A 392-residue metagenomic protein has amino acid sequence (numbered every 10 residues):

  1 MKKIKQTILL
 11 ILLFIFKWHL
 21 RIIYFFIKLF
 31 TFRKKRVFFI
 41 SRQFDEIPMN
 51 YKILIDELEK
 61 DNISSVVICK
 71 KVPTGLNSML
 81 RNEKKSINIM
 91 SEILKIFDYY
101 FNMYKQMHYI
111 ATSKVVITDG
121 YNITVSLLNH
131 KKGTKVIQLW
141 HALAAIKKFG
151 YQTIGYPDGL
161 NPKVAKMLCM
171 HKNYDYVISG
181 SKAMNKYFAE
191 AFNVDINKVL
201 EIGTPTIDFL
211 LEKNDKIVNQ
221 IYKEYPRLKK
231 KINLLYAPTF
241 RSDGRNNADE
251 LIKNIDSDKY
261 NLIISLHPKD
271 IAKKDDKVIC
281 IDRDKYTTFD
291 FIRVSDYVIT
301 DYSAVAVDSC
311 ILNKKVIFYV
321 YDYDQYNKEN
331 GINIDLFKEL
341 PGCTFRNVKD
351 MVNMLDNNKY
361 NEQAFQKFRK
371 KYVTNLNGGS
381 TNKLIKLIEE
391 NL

Functional and structural regions predicted by a protein language model:
M1-F44, E83, S91-D98: Membrane-proximal basic amphipathic "stem/tether" segments
I22-R33, L168-C169, Y222-L228: Short boundary motifs at domain starts and secondary-structure transition points
L29-F38, N62, G133, K229-I232 (+1 more regions): A short, charged/proline- and glycine-enriched loop that marks the coil->beta-strand transition at the N-terminal
V37-E212: Active-site and donor-binding regions of nucleotide-sugar-utilizing enzymes
I47-E57, E190-A191, V199-D275, F345 (+2 more regions): Conserved catalytic-core segment of nucleotide-activated headgroup transferases in glycan assembly
V66, I117, K135-Q138, Y176-I178 (+6 more regions): Hydrophobic/aromatic beta-strand patches that form the interior of the parallel beta-sheet core in alpha/beta enzyme
Y100-V115, P268-V307, I311-L312, Y323 (+1 more regions): Donor nucleotide-activated moiety binding/catalytic core segment of transferases that use nucleotide-activated donors
D270, A304-Y372: Catalytic binding pocket for nucleotide-activated donors in carbohydrate/polymer assembly enzymes
